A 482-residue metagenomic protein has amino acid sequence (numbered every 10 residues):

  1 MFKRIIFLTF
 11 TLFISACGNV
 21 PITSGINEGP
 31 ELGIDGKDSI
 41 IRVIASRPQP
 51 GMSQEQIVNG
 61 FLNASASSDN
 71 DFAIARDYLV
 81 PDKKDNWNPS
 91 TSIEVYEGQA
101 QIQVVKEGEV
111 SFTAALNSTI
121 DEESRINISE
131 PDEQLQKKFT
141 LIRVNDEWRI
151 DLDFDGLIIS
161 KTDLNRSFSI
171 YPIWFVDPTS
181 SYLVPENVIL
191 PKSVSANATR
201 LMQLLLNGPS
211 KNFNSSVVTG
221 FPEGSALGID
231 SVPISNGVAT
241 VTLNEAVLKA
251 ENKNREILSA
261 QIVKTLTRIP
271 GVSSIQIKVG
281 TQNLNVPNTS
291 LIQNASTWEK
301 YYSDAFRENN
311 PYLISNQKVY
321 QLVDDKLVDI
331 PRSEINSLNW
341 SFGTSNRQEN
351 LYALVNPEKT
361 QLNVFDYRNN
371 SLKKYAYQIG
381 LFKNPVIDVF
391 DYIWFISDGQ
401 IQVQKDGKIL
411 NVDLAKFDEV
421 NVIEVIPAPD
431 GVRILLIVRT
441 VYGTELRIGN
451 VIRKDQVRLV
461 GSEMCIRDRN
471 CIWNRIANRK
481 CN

Functional and structural regions predicted by a protein language model:
F2-L8: Sec-dependent signal peptide recognition, specifically the positively charged N-region followed immediately by
F13-A16: C-terminal motif of bacterial Sec signal peptides marking the signal peptidase cleavage site
G18-R458, S462-N482: Bimodal "functional hotspot" detector
